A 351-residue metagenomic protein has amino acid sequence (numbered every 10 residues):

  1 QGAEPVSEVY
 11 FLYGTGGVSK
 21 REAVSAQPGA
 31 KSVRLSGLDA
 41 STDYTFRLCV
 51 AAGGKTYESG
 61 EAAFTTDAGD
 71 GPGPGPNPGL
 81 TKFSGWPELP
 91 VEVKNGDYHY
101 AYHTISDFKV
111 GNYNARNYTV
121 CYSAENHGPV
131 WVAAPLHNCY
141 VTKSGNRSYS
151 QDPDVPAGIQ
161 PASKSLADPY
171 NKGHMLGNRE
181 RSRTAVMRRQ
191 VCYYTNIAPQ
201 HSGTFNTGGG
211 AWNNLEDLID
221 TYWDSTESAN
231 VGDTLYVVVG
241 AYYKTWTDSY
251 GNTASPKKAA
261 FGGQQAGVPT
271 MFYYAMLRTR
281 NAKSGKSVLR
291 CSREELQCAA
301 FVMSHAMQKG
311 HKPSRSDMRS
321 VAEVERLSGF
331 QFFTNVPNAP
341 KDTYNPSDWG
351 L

Functional and structural regions predicted by a protein language model:
Q1-D70: Short, surface-exposed linear motifs at loops/turns and structural transition points
T65-L351: Domain-level detector for secreted/extracellular nuclease and nuclease-toxin modules, and for the ENPP-like C-terminal
